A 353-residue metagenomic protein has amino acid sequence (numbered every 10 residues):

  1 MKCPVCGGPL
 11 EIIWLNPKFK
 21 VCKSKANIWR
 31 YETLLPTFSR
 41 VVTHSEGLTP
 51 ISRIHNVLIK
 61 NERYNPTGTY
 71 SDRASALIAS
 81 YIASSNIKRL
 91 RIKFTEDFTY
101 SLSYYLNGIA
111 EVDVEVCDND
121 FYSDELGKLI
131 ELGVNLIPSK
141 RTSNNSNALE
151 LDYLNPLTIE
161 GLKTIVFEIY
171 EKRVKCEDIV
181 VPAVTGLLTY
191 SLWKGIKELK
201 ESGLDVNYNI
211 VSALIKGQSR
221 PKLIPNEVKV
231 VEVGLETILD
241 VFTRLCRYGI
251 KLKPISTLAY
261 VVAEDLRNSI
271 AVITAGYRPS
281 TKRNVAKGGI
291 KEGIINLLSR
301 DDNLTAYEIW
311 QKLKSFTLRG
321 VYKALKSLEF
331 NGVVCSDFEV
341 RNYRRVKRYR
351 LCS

Functional and structural regions predicted by a protein language model:
M1-K326, F330, C335-S353: PLP-dependent amino-acid enzyme catalytic core
